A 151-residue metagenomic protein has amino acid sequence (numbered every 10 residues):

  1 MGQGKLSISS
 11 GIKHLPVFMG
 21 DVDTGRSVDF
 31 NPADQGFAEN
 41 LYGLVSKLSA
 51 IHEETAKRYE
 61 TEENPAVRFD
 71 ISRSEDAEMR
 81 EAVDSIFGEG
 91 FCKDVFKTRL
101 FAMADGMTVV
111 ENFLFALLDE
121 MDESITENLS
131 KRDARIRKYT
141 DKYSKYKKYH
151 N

Functional and structural regions predicted by a protein language model:
M1-A50, K131-N151: Short, charged/polar N-terminal "headpieces" of proteins
M1-L6, G20-V22, F30-D34, E63 (+3 more regions): Long, compositionally biased intrinsically disordered regulatory segments in eukaryotic proteins
G4-L6, V67-F69, T98, L129: Hydrophobic transmembrane signal anchors and adjacent membrane-proximal interface regions, especially in viral
V17-N31, Y59, E63, V67-S72 (+1 more regions): Alpha-helical context
P32-Q35, A66, D70, S74 (+3 more regions): Generic amphipathic alpha-helical segments used as scaffolds and interaction surfaces in large, multi-domain proteins
A38-I71, E75: Acidic, aromatic-enriched beta-alpha/helix-loop junctions
E81, S85, E89-N151: C-terminal charged interaction modules
